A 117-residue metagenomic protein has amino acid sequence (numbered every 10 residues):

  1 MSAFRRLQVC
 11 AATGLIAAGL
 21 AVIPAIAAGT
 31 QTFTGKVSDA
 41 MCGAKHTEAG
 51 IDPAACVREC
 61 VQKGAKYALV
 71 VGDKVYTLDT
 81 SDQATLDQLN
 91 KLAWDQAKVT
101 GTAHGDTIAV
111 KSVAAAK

Functional and structural regions predicted by a protein language model:
S2-L15: Bacterial N-terminal signal peptides that target proteins for export
L15-P24: Hydrophobic h-region of N-terminal signal peptides that target proteins for export in Gram-negative bacteria
I23-K117: Conserved RNA-binding domains used in RNP assembly and mRNA/RNA metabolism
